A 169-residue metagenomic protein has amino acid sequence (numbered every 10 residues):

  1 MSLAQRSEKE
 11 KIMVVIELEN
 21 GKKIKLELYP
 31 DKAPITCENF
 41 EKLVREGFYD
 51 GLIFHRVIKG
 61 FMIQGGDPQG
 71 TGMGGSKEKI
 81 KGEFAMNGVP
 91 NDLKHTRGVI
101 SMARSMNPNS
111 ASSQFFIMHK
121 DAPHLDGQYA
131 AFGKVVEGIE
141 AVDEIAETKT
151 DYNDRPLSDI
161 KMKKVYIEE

Functional and structural regions predicted by a protein language model:
M1-E169: Cyclophilin-like peptidyl-prolyl cis-trans isomerases
